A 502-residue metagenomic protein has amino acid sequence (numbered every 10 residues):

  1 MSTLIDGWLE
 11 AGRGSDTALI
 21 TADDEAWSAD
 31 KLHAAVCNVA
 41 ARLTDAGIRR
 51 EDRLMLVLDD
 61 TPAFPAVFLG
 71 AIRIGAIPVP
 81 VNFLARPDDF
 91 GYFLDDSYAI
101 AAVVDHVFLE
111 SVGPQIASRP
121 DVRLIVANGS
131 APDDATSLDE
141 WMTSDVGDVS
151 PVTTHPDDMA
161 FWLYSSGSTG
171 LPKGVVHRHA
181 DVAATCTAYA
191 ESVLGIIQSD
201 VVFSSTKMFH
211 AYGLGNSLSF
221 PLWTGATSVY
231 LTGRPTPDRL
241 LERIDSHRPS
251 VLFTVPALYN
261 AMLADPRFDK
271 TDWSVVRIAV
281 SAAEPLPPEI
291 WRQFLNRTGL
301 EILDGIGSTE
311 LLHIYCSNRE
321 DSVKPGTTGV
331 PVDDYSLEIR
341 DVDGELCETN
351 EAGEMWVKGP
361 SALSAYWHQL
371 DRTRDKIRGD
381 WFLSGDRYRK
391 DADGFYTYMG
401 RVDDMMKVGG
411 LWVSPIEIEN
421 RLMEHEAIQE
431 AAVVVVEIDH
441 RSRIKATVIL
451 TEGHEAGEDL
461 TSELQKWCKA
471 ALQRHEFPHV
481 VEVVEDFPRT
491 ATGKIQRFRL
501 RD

Functional and structural regions predicted by a protein language model:
S15, D145-Y164, L171, G195-V201: Conserved pre-ATP/AMP-binding loop-to-beta segment of ANL
S15-T61, P65-L69, R86-G91: Conserved AMP-binding/adenylate-forming core of the ANL superfamily
L32-N38, P156-F161, V175-I197, S205 (+3 more regions): Conserved structural elements of the adenylate-forming
A85, A102-V104, G359, S364-A365 (+5 more regions): AMP-binding/adenylate-forming catalytic core of the ANL superfamily
V107-P156, L171: ANL superfamily adenylate-forming
A183-V201, F209-S250, D265: Conserved AMP-binding/adenylation subdomain of ANL enzymes
P249-T254, L263-K324, S336: Gly/Ser/Thr-rich phosphate-binding loop
V330-D334, E345-K376, L411-V413: Conserved ATP/PPi-binding loop(s) of AMP-dependent carboxylate-activating enzymes
